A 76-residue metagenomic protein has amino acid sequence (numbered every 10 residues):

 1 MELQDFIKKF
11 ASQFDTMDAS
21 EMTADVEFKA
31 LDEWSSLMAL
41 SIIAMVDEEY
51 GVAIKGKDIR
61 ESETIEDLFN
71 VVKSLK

Functional and structural regions predicted by a protein language model:
M1-W34, M38-I43, E48-K76: Phosphopantetheine-dependent thiolation modules in NRPS/PKS and related acyl-activating systems
